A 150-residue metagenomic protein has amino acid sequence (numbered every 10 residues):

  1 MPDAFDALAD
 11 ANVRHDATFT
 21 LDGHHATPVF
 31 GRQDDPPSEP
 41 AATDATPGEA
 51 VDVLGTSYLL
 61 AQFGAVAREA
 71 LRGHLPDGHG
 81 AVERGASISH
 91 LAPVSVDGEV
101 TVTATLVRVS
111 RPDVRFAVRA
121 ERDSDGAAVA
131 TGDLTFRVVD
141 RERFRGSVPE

Functional and structural regions predicted by a protein language model:
M1-A9, R72-P76, E121-D123: Intrinsically disordered, low-complexity boundary segments flanking structured domains
P2-L54: Catalytic strand-loop segment that frames the active site of acyl-thioester-processing enzymes
D6, S95-V96, L106-E150: HotDog/MaoC-like acyl-thioester-processing domains
V13-A17, V82-A86, G98-V102, P112-V114 (+1 more regions): A generic structural signal for short beta-strands and their flanking turns/coil linkers
D16-D22, S89, T135-R137: Generic structural detector for well-ordered beta-strands
G55-L59: A short mixed-secondary-structure module that forms the rim of ligand-binding clefts
A67-T101: Hydrophobic beta-strand-centered segment that forms part of the acyl-chain substrate-binding groove
